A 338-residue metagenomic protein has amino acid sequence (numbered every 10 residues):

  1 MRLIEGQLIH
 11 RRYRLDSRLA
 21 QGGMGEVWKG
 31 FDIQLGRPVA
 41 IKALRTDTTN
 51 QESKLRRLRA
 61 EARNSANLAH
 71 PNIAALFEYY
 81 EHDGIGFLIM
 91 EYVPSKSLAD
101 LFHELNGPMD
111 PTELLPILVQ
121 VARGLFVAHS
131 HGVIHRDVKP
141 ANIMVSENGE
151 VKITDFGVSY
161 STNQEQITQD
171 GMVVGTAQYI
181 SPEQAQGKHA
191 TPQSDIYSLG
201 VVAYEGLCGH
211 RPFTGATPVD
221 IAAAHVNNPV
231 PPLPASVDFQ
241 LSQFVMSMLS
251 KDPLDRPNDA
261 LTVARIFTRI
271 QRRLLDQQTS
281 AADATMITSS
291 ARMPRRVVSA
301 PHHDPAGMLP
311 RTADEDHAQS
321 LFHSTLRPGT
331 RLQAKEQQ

Functional and structural regions predicted by a protein language model:
A43-N67: AlphaC helix of the eukaryotic protein kinase fold
Y79: Activation-segment/catalytic-loop signature of the eukaryotic protein kinase fold
D83-S97, L101, L105: Conserved short submotifs of the Hanks-type protein kinase catalytic core that shape the nucleotide-binding pocket
I117-L118: Activation segment signature within eukaryotic-like protein kinase domains
A122-V133: Protein kinase catalytic-loop region centered on the HRD/HxD motif
D195: Conserved catalytic-loop aspartate of Hanks-type protein kinases
A291-Q338: C-terminal or otherwise distal, non-catalytic regulatory regions appended to signaling enzyme catalytic cores
